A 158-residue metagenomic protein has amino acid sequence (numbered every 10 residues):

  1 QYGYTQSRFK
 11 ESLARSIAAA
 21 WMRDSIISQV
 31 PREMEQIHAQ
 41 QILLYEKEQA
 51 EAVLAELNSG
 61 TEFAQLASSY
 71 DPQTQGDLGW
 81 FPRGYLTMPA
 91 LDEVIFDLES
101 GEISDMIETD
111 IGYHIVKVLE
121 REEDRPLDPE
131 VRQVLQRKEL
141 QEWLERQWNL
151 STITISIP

Functional and structural regions predicted by a protein language model:
Y2-L43, S69, A90-P129: Proteostasis/folding factors centered on peptidyl-prolyl cis-trans isomerases
A50: Short, conserved charged micro-motifs
V53-L91, L119-L127: Peptidyl-prolyl cis-trans isomerase
E62, S100-I103, T152: Generic structural signal for secondary-structure transition and capping sites
V134-K138: Amphipathic, charged alpha-helical segments and their helix-to-coil junctions in extracytoplasmic/peripheral assemblies
Q141-P158: Short, low-structural-confidence N-terminal segments
